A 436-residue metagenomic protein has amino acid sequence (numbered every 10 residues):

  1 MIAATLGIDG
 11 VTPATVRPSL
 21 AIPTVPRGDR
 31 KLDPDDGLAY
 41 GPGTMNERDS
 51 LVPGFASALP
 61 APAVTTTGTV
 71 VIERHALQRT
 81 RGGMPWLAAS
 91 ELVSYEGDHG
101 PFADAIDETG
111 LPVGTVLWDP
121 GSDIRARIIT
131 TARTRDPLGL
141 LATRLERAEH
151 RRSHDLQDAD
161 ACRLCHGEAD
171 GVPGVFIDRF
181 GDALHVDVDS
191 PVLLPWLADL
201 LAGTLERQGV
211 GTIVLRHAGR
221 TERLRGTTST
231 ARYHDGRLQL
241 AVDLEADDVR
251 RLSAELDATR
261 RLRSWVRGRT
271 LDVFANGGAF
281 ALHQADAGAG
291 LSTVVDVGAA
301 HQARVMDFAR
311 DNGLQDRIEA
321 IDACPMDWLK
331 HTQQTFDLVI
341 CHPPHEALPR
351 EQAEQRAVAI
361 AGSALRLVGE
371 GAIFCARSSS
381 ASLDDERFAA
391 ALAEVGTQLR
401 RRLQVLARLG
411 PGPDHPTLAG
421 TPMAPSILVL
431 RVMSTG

Functional and structural regions predicted by a protein language model:
M1-S19: Extreme N-terminal basic, low-complexity initiation segments that serve as generic localization/processing leaders
Y40, M45-R179, R225-T230, E245: Non-catalytic accessory regions of SAM-dependent methyltransferases
C165-G181, L193-L252, R260: Non-catalytic substrate-recognition/targeting regions of SAM-dependent transferases
T259-D327: Conserved SAM/SAH cofactor-binding pocket of Class I
K330-V339: A short acidic, Gly/Pro-enriched loop at the edge of an enzyme's catalytic core that lines a small-molecule cofactor
L348-A361: A short, conserved alpha-helix within the catalytic core of class I
V368-G369: Helix-to-beta-strand junctions that scaffold the AdoMet/dcAdoMet cofactor pocket in Class I SAM-dependent enzymes
I373-G436: C-terminal catalytic and target-recognition region of SAM-dependent MTase-like enzymes, primarily methyltransferases
